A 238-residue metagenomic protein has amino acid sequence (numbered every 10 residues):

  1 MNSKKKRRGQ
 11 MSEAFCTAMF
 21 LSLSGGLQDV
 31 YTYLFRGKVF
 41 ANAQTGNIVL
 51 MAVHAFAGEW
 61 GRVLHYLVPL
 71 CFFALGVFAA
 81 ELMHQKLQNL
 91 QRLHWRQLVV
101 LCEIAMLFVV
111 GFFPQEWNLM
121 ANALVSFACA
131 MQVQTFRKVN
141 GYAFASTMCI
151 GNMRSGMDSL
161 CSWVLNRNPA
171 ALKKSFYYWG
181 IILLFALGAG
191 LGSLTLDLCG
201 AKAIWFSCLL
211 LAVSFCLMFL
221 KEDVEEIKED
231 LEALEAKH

Functional and structural regions predicted by a protein language model:
M1-S12: Short, Lys/Arg-rich, polar N-terminal cytosolic tail immediately upstream of the first transmembrane signal-anchor
A14-R62, Q132-K173: Small-residue-rich hydrophobic segments that form or flank transmembrane alpha-helices in multi-pass membrane proteins
L67-L82: Central cavity-lining transmembrane alpha-helices of secondary-active solute carriers, predominantly the Major
A74-F78, I182-G190: Hydrophobic/small/kink-forming positions within alpha-helical transmembrane segments of polytopic membrane proteins
F78-Q91, L191, L196-D197: Helix-to-loop junctions at the C-terminal end of transmembrane segments in multipass secondary transporters
R92-L101, A121-L124, A145-C149: Cytoplasmic-side transmembrane-helix entry/capping segments in multi-pass membrane proteins
L98-A105, K202-F219: Symmetry-related core transmembrane helices of the 12-TM Major Facilitator Superfamily/SLC fold
I104-W117, M218-E222: C-terminal ends and interior cores of transmembrane alpha-helices in multi-pass membrane transporters/permeases
